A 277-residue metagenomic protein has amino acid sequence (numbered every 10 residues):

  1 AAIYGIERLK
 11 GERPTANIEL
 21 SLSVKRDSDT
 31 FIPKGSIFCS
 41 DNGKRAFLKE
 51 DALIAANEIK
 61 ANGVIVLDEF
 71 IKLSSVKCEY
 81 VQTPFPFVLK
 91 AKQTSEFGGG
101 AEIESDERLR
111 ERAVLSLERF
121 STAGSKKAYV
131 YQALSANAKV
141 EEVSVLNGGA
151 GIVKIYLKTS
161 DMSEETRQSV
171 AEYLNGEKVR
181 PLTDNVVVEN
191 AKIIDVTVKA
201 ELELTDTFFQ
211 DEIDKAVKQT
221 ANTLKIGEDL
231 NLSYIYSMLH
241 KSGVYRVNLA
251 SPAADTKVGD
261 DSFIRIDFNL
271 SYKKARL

Functional and structural regions predicted by a protein language model:
A1-L277: Short beta-strand/helix segments in adaptor/scaffold domains that form protein-protein interfaces within large
